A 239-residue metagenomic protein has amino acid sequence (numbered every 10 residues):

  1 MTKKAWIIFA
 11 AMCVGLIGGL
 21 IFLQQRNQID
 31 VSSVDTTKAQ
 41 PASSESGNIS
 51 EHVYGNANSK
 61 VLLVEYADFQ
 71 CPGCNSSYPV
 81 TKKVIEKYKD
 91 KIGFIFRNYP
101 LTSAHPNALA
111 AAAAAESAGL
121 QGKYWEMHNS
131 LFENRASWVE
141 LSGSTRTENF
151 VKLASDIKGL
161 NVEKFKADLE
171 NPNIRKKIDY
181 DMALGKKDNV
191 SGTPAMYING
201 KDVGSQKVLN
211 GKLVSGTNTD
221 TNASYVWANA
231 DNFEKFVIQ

Functional and structural regions predicted by a protein language model:
M1-N27, K152-Q239: C-terminal cap of thioredoxin/glutaredoxin-like
I8, L20-F22, A39, S44-N48 (+1 more regions): Extracytoplasmic/periplasmic mature domains of Sec-exported, cell-envelope-associated bacterial proteins
N27-H52: N-terminal, intrinsically disordered, polar/charged segments of Gram-positive cell-envelope systems that serve as
S44-V61, E86: A short beta-strand-turn-helix
V53-Y54, W138, L169: Short clusters of hydrophobic/aromatic residues that line enzyme substrate/ligand-binding pockets
S59-L62, D90, G192-P194: Envelope-exposed proteins and targeting segments
V64-Q70, N75-S155, D188, G211-Q239: Structural alpha/beta surface segment adjacent to cysteine/selenocysteine redox centers across thiol/disulfide enzymes
